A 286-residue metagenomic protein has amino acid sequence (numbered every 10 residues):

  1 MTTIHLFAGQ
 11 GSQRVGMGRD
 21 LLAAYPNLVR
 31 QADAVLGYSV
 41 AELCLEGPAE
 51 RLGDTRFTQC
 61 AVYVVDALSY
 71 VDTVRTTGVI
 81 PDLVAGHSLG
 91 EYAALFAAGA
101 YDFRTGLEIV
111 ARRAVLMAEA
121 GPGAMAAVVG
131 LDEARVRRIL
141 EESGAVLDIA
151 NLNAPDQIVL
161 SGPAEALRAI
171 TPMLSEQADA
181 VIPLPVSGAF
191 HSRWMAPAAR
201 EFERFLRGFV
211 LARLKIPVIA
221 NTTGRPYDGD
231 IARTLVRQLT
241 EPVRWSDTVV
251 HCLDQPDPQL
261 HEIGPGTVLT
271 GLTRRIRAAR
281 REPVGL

Functional and structural regions predicted by a protein language model:
M1, V79, A145, R213 (+1 more regions): Structured loop/turn residues at beta-strand edges in well-structured enzyme cores
M1-R135, A180, L184, Q259-L286: FabD-like malonyl-/acyl-CoA
Q10-S12, L36-Y38, A97-P242: Alpha/beta catalytic cores of group-transfer enzymes, especially the acyltransferase/condensing modules of polyketide
V62-V65, T240-R244: Soluble or luminal CAZymes and related metallo-dependent hydrolases
D72-T73, M173, G208, H251: A generic secondary-structure signal
S88, V210, P256: Conserved functional loop/turn residues at catalytic and ligand-binding sites
E241-D257: A short, acidic, amphipathic alpha-helical segment used as a generic capping/interface helix at domain edges
